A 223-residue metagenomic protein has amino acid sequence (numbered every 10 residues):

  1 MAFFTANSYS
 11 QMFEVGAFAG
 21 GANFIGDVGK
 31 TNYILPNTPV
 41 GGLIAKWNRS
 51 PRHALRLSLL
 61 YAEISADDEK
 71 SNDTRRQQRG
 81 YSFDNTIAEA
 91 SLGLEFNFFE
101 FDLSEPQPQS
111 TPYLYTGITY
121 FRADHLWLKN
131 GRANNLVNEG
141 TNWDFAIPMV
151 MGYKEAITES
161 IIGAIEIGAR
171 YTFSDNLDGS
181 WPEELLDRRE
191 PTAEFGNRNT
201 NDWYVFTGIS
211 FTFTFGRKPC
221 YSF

Functional and structural regions predicted by a protein language model:
S8-N48, H125, F206-P219: Short glycine/proline- and aromatic-enriched beta-strand/turn motifs that initiate or cap beta-hairpins
Q11, L35-P39, T86-A90, S110 (+2 more regions): Residues that define the transmembrane beta-barrel architecture of outer-membrane proteins
F13, R52-L55, D102, E159-G163 (+1 more regions): Repeated loop/turn-to-beta-strand initiation elements of outer-membrane beta-barrel proteins
A17, L43-W47, L92-F96, T116-Y120 (+3 more regions): Residues on the lipid-exposed face of transmembrane beta-strands in outer-membrane beta-barrel proteins
I25-T31, R75-F83, A133-E139, E194-N197: Extracellular loop and loop/strand-boundary signature of outer-membrane beta-barrel proteins
N32-P36, S71-Q78, N130-N135, S180-R189: Flexible, surface-exposed loop regions and adjacent strand-edge segments of Gram-negative outer-membrane beta-barrel
H53-N130, F213-F215: Gram-negative (and chloroplast) outer-membrane scaffold detector with strong preference for beta-barrel transmembrane
E69, I157-F223: Predominantly the C-terminal beta-signal and adjacent terminal strand-loop region of outer-membrane beta-barrel
